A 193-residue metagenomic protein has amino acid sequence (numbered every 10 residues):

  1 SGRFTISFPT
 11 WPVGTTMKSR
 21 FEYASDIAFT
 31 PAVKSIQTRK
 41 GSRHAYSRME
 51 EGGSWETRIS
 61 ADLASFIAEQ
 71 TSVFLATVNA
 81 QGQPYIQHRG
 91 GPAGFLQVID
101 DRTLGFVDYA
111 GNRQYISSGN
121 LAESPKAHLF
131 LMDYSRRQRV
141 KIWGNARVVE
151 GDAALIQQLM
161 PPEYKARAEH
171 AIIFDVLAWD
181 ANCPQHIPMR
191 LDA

Functional and structural regions predicted by a protein language model:
G2-F8: Hydrophobic, low-acid, alpha-helix-prone terminal segments
F8-A193: Binding-site signature for planar aromatic cofactors or substrates
